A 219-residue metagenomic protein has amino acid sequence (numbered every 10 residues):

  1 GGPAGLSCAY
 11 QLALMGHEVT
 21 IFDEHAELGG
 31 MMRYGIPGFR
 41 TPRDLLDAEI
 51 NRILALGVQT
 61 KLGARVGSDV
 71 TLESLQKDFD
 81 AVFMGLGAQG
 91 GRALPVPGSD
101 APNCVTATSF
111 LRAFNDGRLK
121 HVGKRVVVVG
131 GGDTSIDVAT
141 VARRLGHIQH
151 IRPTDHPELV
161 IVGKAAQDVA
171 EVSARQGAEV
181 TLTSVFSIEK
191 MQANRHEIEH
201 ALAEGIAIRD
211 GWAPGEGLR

Functional and structural regions predicted by a protein language model:
G1-R219: Residues forming the flavin
